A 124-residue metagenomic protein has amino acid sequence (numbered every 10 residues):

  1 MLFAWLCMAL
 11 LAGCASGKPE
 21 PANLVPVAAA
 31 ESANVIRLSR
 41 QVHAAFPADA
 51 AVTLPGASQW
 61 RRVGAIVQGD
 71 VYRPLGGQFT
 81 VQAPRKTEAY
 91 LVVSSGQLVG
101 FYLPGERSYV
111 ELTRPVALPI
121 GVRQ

Functional and structural regions predicted by a protein language model:
M1-F3: Bacterial N-terminal signal peptides that target proteins for export
L6: Core nucleotidyl-transferase/polymerase catalytic module
L10-G13: C-terminal motif of bacterial Sec signal peptides marking the signal peptidase cleavage site
A15-G17: Bacterial signal peptide processing site
P19-V27: Short, low-complexity, disordered segments immediately C-terminal to signal peptides in bacterial exported proteins
E31-S95: Mature extracytoplasmic domains of secretory-pathway proteins
S95-Q124: C-terminal partner/receptor-binding element of secreted or periplasmic proteins
